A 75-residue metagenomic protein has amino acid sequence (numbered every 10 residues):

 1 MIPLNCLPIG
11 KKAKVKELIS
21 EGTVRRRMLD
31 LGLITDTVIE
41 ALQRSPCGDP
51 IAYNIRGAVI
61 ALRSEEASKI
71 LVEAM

Functional and structural regions predicted by a protein language model:
M1-M75: Compact, glycine-rich, soluble single-domain proteins
